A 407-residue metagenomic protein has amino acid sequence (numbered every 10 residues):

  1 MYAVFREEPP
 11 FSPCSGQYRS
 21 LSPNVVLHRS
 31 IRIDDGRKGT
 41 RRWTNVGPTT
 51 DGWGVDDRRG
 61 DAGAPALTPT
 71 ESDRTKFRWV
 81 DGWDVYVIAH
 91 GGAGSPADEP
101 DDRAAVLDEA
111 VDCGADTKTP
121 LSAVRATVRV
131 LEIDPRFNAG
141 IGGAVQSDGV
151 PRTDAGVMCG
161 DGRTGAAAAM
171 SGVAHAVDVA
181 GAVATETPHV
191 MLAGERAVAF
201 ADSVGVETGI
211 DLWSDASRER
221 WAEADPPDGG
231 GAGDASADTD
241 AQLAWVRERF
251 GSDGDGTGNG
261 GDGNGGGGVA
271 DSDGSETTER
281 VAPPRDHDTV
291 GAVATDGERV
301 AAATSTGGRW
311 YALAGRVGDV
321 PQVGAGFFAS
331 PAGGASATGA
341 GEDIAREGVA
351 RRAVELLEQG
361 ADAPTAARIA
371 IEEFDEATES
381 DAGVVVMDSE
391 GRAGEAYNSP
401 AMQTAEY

Functional and structural regions predicted by a protein language model:
Y2, Q17-Y18, H28: Low-complexity, intrinsically disordered or signal/transmembrane-proximal segments
A3, V25, D35-G36, V46 (+3 more regions): Short hydrophobic alpha-helical segments enriched in small aliphatic residues
E8-F11, I33, T40: Short linear/disordered segments characteristic of secreted peptide precursors and small low-complexity proteins
G39, T44, D57-R59, T70 (+1 more regions): Short linear segments in intrinsically disordered or otherwise low-structure-confidence regions
F77-S305, W310-Y407: Alpha/propeptide regions of enzymes that mature by internal proteolysis
